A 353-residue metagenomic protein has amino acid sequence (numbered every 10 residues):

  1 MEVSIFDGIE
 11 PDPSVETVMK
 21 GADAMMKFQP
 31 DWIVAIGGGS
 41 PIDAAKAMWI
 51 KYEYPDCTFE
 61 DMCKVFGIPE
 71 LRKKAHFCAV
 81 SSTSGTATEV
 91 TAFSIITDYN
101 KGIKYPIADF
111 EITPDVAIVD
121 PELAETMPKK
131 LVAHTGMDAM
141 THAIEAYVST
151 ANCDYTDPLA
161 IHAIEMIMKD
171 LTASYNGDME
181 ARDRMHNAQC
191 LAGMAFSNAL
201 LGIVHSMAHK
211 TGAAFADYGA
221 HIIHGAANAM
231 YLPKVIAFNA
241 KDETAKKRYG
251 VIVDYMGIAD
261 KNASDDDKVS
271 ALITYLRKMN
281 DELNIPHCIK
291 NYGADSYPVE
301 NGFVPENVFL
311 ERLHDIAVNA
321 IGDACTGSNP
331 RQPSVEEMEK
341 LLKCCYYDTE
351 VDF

Functional and structural regions predicted by a protein language model:
I5-V15: Short beta->alpha junction loops
E16-D23, K27-E122: Glycine/threonine-rich beta-strand-loop-alpha-helix active-site module that forms ligand/phosphate-binding
G85, C190-N228, D323-G327: Glycine-rich phosphate/pyrophosphate-binding beta-alpha loops
F93-A199: Carboxylate- and glycine-rich phosphate/diphosphate-binding segment that chelates Mg2+/Mn2+
A151-L159, S174-R184, A199-V204, I222-G225 (+5 more regions): Flexible, glycine/charged-enriched surface loops at secondary-structure junctions
A214-D217, H221, G225-V308, R312 (+1 more regions): Gly/Pro-rich interdomain helix-loop hinge
F303-F353: Short, amphipathic C-terminal "tail helix"
